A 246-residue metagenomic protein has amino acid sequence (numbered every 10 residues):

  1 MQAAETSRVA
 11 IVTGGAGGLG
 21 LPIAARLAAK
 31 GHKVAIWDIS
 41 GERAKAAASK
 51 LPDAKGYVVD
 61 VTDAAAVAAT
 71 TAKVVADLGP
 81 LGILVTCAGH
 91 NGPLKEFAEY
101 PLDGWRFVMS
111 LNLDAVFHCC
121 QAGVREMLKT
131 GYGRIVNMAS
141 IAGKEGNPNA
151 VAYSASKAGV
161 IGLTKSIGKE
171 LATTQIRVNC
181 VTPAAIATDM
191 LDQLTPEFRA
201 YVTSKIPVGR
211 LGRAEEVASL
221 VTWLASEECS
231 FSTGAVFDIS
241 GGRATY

Functional and structural regions predicted by a protein language model:
Q2-A4, N91-L94, E145, T222 (+1 more regions): Short C-terminal tail/terminal secondary-structure segment of NAD(P)H-dependent dehydrogenase/reductase domains
Q2-V34: Canonical Rossmann dinucleotide-binding motif of NAD(H)/NADP(H)-dependent dehydrogenases/reductases, specifically
K95-F97, P101-R106, L191, F198 (+1 more regions): Substrate-binding pocket helix/loop in short-chain dehydrogenase/reductase
A98-F117, Y132, V136, V160 (+1 more regions): Catalytic Tyr-X3-Lys loop
C120, S156, T164: Active-site helix of classical SDR
R125, K169-T173: Alpha-helical segment proximal to the catalytic Tyr-Lys
S140: Residue(s) in the substrate-gating loop at a strand-loop-helix junction that position the organic substrate next
A172, R177, S232-G234: Short, small/polar-rich loop/turn modules that mediate ligand/substrate recognition or access, typified
